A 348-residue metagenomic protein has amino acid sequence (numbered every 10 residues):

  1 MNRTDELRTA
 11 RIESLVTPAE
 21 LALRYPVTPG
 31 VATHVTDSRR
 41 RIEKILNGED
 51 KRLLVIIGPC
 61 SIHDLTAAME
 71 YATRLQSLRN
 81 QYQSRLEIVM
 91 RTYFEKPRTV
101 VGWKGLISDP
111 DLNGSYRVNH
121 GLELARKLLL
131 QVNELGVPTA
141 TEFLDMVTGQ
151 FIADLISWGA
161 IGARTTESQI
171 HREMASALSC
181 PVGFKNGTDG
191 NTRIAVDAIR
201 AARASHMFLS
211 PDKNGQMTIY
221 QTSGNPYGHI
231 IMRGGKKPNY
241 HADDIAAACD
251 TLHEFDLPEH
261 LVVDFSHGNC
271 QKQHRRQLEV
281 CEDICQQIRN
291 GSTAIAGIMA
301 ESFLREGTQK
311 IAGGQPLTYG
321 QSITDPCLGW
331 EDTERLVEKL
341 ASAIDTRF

Functional and structural regions predicted by a protein language model:
N2-D5, A72, R85-Y240, D244-I245 (+8 more regions): Active-site-facing alpha/beta catalytic cores
D5-L46: N- or domain-start disorder-to-order transition segments that initiate the globular core
T17-P26, T222-G234, L317: Gly-rich Lys/Arg/Thr-decorated short loops/hinges at beta-loop-alpha junctions or inter-strand turns that position
L46-E49, R79-Q83, L129-G136, Q221-T222 (+1 more regions): Acidic (Asp/Glu)-rich catalytic clusters
L54-A67, D325: Conserved phosphate/anionic-ligand binding catalytic regions in large, soluble enzymes, centered on
G58, V263, G329: Conserved, mostly hydrophobic/aromatic
A68-Q81: Histidine-anchored nucleotide/phosphate-binding helix
F303-T346: Internal helix-turn-beta structural module
